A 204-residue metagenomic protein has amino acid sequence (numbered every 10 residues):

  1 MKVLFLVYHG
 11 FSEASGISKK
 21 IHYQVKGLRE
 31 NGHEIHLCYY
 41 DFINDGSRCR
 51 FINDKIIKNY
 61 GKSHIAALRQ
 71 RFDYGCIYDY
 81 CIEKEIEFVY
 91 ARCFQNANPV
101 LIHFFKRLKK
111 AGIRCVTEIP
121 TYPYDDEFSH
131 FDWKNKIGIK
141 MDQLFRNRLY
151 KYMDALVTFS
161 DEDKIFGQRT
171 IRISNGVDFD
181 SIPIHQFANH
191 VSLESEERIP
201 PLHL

Functional and structural regions predicted by a protein language model:
M1-D45, K84, A155-V157: N-terminal subdomain of nucleotide-sugar transferases
K2-V3, R198-L204: Charged active-site motifs of nucleotide-sugar-dependent glycosyltransferases
Y8-G10, C93-F94, E118-P123, S174-N175: Histidine-centered beta-alpha loop that forms part of the nucleotide-sugar donor binding/catalytic region in diverse
K26, G75, P99, H103-A111 (+2 more regions): Membrane-proximal helix-turn-helix segments that form the acceptor-binding/catalytic region of lipid-linked
N44-Y78, Y90-A91, H130-I137: A short, charged, and often flexible helix/loop element on the N-terminal side of the glycosyltransferase catalytic
Y78-P99, G112-V116: Short N-terminal targeting/anchoring amphipathic segment
E162, G176: Carbohydrate-associated surface elements
V177-P201: Acidic anion/phosphate-binding donor-loop and adjacent secondary structure in glycosyltransferase catalytic cores
